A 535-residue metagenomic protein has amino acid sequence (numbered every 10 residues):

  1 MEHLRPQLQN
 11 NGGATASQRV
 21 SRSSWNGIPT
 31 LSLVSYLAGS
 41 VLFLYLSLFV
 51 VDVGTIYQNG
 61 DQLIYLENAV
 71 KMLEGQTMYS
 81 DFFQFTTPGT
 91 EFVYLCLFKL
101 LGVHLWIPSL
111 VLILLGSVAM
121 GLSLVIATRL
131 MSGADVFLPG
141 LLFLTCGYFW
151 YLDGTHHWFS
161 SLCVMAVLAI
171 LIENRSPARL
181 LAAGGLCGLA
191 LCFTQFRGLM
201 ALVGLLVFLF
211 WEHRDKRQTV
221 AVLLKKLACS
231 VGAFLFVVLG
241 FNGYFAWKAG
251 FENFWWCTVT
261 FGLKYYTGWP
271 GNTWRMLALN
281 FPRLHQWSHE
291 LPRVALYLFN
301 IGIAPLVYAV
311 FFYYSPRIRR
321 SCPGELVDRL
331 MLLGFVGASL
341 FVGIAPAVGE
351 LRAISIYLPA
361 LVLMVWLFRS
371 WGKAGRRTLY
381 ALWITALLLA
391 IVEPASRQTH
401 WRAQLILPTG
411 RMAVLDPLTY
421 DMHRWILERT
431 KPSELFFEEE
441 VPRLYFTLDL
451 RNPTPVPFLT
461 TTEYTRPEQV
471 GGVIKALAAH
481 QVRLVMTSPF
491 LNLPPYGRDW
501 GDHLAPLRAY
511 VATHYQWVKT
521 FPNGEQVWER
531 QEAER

Functional and structural regions predicted by a protein language model:
L110-M131, A166, F311: Transmembrane-helix motifs of polytopic, lipid-linked glycan transferases
S123-C146, S161, A178-A182: Transmembrane-helix signature of polytopic, membrane-embedded enzymes that assemble or transfer cell-envelope glycans
L144-Y148, L180-Q195, A201-L209, F236 (+1 more regions): Membrane-interface alpha helices of multi-pass inner-membrane proteins
L152-S160: Short acidic/glycine- and proline-prone juxtamembrane loop motifs at membrane-interface regions of multi-pass membrane
F159-C187, L206-E212, A360-L363: Specific aromatic-rich, kink-prone transmembrane helix
M165-A182, R214-Q218, E290, Y297-V327 (+1 more regions): Membrane-interface transmembrane helices that cradle and orient dolichyl/undecaprenyl
L199, S339-F341, A345-Y380: Hydrophobic/aromatic-rich transmembrane helices and adjacent perimembrane loops
M412-Y464, V470-Y496, F521-G524, W528-R530: Short periplasmic/luminal acceptor-recognition loop of GT-C membrane glycosyltransferases, typified by
